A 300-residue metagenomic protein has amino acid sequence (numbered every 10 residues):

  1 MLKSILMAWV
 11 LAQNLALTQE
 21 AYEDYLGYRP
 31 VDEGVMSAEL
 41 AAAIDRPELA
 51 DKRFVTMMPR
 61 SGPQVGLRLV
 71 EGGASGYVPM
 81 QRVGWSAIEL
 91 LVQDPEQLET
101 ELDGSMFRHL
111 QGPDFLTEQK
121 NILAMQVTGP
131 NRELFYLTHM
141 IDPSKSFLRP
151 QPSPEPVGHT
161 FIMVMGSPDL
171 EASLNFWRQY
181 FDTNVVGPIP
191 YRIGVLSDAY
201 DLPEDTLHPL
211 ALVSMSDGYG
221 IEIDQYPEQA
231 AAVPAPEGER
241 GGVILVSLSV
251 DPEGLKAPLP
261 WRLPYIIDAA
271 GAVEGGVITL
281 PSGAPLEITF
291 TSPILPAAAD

Functional and structural regions predicted by a protein language model:
M1-Q19, Y25, R29-D32, W85-I88 (+5 more regions): N-terminal beta-strand motif that seeds the catalytic metal site of vicinal oxygen chelate
S4-Q13, D51-L102, L123-T128, H159-D169 (+3 more regions): Vicinal oxygen chelate
V10-P63, F115-E118, M165-G218: Core segments of cupin and vicinal oxygen chelate
A21-Y25, T100-S105, R178-Y180, K256-R262: Short amphipathic alpha-helices in soluble, non-transmembrane regions that often serve as interface/regulatory elements
P30-V31, V65-G66, Y77, L134-L137 (+6 more regions): Short loop/beta submotifs within extracellular cysteine-rich repeat domains
G34-R53, V70-L91, D103-L123, P143-E155 (+4 more regions): A cross-kingdom feature marking solvent-exposed beta-strand/loop segments within repeated, beta-rich binding/scaffold
E96-T100, R108-G112, L134: Short secondary-structure capping/junction motifs at helix and strand boundaries
S105, E118-D142, F161: Internal, hydrophobic cores of structured domains that mediate oligomerization or house catalytic pockets within large
